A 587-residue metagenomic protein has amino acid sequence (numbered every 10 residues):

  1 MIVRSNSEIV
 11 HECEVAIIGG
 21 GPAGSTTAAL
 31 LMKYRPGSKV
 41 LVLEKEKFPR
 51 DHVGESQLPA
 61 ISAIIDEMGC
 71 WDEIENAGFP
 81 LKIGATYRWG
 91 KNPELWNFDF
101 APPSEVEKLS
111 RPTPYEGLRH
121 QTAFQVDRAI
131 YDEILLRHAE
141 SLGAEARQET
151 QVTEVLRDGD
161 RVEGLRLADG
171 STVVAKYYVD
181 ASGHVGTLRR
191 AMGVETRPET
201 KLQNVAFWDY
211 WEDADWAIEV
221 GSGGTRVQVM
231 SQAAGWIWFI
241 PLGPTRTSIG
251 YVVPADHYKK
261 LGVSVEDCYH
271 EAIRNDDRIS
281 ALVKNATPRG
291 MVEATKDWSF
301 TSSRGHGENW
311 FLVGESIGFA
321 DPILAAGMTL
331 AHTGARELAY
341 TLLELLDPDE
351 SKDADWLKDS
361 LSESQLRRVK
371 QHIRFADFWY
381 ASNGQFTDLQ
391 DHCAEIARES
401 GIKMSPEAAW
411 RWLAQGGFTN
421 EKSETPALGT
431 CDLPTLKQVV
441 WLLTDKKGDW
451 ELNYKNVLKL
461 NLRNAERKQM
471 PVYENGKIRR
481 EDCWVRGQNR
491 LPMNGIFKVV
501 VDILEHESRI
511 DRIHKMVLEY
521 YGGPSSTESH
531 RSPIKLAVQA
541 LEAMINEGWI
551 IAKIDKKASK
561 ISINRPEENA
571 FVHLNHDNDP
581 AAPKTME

Functional and structural regions predicted by a protein language model:
N6-A23, L41: Beta1/beta-strand and adjacent pyrophosphate-binding region of the FAD-binding site in flavoprotein oxidoreductases
A16-I18, M32-V53: Glycine-rich FAD pyrophosphate-binding loop
R50-W96: N-terminal FAD cofactor-binding segment of flavoenzymes
E73-I74, R88-Y177, A181, T187 (+2 more regions): Feature captures the FAD/FMN-dependent oxidoreductase FAD-binding
G78, L202, G243, H257-D347 (+2 more regions): FAD/FMN-dependent oxidoreductases across multiple families
E133, R137-R278: Predominantly flavin-linked oxidoreductase catalytic cores and closely associated redox partners
L343-R463, Q469: C-terminal helical "tail/cap" subdomain of flavin- and related membrane-associated enzymes
N420-D511, L518-E528, V538-E542, N546-E587: Acidic, low-complexity/disordered tracts enriched in E/D and polar residues
